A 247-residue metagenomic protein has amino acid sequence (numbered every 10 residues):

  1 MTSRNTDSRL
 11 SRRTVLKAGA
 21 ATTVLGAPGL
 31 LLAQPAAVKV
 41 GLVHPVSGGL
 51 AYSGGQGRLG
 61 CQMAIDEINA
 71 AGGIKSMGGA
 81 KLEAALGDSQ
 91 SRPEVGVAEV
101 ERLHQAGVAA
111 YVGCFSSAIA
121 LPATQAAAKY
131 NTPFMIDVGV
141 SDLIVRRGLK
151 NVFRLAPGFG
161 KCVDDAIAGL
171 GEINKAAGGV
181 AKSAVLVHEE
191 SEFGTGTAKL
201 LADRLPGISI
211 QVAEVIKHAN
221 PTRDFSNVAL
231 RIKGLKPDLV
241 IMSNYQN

Functional and structural regions predicted by a protein language model:
M1-T14, A18-L25: N-terminal secretory signal peptides
G41-Q62, G87-P93, F115-S116, V187-T195: Extracytoplasmic "Venus flytrap"
A51-S76, L200-R204: Short, polar/charged alpha-helical segment
Y52-G57, I74-R146, L155, H218-F225 (+1 more regions): Beta-alpha junction/loop-to-helix N-cap segments that form part of ligand/metal-binding clefts
E94, V108-V215: Extracytoplasmic ligand/sensor domains, especially the bilobed periplasmic-binding protein
A198-N247: Extracellular/periplasmic bilobed ligand-binding domains
